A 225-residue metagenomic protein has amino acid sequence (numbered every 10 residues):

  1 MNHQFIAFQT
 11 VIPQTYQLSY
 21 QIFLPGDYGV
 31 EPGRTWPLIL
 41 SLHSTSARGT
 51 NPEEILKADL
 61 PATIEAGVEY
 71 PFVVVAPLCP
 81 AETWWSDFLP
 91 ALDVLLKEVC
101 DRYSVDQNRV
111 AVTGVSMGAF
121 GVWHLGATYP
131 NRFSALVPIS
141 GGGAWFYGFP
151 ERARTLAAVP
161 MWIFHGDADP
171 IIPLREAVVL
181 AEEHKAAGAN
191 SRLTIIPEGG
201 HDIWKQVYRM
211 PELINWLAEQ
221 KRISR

Functional and structural regions predicted by a protein language model:
M1-L38, F72, T113-V115, F120 (+4 more regions): A domain-start/cap signature at the N-terminus of enzymes
F5, A58, S86-L89, L174-V178: Short, surface-exposed alpha-helical segments at coil->helix boundaries
P25, S41-T45, P77-P80, T113-M117 (+4 more regions): Active-site-proximal beta-strand/loop segments in catalytic clefts of secreted hydrolases
G26-R34, P80-M117, P130: Gly/Ser-rich "nucleophile elbow"/oxyanion-hole loop immediately N-terminal to the catalytic nucleophile in hydrolases
P37, F72, R109, S134 (+1 more regions): Alpha/beta-hydrolase fold active-site loops
L38, L42-D93: Active-site machinery of serine-nucleophile hydrolases
C100-R102, N108-T155: Primarily recognizes the serine-hydrolase "nucleophile elbow" in alpha/beta-hydrolase and SGNH/GDSL folds
A135-N215: The feature captures the conserved acid-bearing segment of alpha/beta-hydrolase catalytic domains
